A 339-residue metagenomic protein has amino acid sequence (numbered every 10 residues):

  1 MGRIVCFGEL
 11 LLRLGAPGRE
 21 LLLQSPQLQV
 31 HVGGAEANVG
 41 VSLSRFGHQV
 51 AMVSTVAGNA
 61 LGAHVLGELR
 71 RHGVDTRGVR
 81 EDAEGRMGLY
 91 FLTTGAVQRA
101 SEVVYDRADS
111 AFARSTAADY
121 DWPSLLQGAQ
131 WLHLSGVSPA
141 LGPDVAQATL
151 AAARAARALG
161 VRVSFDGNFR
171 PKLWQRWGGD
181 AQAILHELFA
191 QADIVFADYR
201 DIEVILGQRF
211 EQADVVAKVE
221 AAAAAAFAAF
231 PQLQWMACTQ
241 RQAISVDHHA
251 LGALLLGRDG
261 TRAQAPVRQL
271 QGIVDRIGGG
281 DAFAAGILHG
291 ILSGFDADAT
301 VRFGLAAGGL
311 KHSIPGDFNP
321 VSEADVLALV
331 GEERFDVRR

Functional and structural regions predicted by a protein language model:
M1-D75, A96-Q98, S115-A117, G272-I273 (+1 more regions): Glycine-rich phosphate/adenosyl-contacting loop at the front of the ribokinase-like
C6-E20, H249-P266: Acidic-glycine-rich active-site phosphate/pyrophosphate-binding loop
Q49-V137, V326-R339: Conserved N-terminal subdomain of the carbohydrate kinase-like
A108, V137, N168-K172, R200 (+1 more regions): Active-site beta-loop-alpha junctions enriched in small/polar residues
Q147-L159, A183-Q191: Catalytic-core regions built around general acid/base machinery
R157-R162, F230-Q234: A short helix->loop->beta-strand "cap" motif at the edges of active sites that frequently abuts
L173-D259: Conserved phosphate/ATP/ADP-binding segment of small-molecule kinases
A263-E333, V337-R339: Conserved post-catalytic alpha-helical subdomain immediately downstream of the catalytic base and nucleotide-binding
